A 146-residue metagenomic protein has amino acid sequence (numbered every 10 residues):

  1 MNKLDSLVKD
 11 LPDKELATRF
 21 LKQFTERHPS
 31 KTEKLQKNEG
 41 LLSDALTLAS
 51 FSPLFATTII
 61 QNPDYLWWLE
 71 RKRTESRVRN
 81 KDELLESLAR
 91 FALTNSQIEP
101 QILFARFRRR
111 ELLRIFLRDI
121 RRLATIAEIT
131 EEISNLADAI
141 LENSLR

Functional and structural regions predicted by a protein language model:
M1-R146: Non-catalytic regulatory/linker segments of enzymes
